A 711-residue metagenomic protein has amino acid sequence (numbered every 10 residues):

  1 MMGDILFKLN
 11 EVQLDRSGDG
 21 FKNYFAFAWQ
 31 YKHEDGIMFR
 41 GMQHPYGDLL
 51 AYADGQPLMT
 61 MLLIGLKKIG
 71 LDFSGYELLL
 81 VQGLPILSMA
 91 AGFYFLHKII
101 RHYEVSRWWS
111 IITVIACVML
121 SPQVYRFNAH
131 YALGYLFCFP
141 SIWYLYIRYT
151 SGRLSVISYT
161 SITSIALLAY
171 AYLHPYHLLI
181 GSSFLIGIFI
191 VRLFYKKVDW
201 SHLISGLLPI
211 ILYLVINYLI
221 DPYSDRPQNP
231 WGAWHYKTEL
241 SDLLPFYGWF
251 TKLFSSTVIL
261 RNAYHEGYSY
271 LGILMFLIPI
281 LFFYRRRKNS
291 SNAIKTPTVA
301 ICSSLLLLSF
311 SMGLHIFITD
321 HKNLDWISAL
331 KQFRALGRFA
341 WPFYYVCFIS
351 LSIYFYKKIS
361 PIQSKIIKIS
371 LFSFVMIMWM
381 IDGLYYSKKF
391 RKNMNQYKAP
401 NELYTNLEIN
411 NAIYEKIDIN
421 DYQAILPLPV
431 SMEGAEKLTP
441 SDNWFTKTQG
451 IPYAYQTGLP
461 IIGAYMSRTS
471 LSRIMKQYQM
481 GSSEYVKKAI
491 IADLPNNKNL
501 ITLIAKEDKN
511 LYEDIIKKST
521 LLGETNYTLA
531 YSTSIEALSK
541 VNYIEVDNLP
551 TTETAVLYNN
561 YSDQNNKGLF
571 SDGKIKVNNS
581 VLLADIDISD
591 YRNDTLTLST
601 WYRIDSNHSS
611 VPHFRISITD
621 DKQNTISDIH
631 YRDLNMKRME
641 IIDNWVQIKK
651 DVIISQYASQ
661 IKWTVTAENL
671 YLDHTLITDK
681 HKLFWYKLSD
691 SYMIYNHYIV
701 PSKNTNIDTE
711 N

Functional and structural regions predicted by a protein language model:
M1-A91, L120-V124, H130, G134 (+1 more regions): Membrane-interface coil-to-helix junctions
M1-D19, F25, G206-S224, S304-S311: Transmembrane signal-anchor helices characteristic of membrane glycosylation enzymes that use polyprenol
S17, L212-R285, W341: Periplasmic/ER-lumenal interhelical loops and adjacent helix-loop junctions in multi-pass membrane proteins
I86, A90-I99, W108-T150, S158-R192 (+2 more regions): Membrane-embedded helix bundles of polyisoprenyl
Y125-L133, T257-A263, S291-V346: Membrane-helix boundary/interfacial segments in multi-pass membrane proteins
I186, L207-I211, I349, F355-L384: Signature aromatic-anchored transmembrane alpha helix within multi-pass, membrane-resident enzymes that catalyze glycan
K196-L219, P230-H235, E239, V299-L306: Hydrophobic alpha-helical membrane-interfacial segments at the cytosolic entry of transmembrane helices
D382-G573, V581, L688-T709: Extracytoplasmic
